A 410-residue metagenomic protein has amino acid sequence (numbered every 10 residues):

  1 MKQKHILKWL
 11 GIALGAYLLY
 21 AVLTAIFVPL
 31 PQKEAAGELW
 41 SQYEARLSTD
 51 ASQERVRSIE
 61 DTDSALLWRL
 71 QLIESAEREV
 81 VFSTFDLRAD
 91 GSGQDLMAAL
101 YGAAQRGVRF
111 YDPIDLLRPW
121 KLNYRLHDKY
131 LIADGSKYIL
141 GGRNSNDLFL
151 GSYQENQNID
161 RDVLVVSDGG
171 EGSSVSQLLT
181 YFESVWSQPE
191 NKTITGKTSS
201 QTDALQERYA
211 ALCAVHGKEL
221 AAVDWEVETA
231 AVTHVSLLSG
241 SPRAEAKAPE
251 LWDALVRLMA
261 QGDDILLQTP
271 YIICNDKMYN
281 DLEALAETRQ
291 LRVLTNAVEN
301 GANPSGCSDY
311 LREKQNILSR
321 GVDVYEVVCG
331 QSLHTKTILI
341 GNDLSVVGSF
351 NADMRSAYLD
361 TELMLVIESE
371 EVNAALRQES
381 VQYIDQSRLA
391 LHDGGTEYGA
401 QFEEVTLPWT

Functional and structural regions predicted by a protein language model:
K2-D128, A133-T410: Charged, low-complexity intrinsically disordered terminal segments
